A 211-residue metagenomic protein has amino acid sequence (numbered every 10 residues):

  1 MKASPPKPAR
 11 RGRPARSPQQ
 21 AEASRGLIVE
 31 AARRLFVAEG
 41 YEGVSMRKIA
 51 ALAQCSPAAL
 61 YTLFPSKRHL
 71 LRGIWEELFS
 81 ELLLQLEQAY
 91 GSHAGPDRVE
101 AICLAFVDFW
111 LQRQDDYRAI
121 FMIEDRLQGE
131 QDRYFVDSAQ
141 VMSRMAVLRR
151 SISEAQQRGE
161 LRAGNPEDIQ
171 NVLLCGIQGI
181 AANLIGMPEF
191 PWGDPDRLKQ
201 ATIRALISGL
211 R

Functional and structural regions predicted by a protein language model:
M1-A23: N-terminal intrinsically disordered/low-complexity leader segments
Q20-R33, I49, I74-L86, L148: Generic hydrophobic, amphipathic alpha-helix propensity
L27, A31, L35-H69, G73: Helix-turn-helix
I74-A101, D132, S138-V141, S153: Amphipathic alpha-helical linker/stalk segments
E87, Q131-R158, E167-N171, R197: Amphipathic alpha-helical packing segments from all-alpha helical-bundle domains
E87-R118, I169-L173, K199: Hydrophobic alpha-helical connector segments
Y117-R118, M122, Y134, Q157-I203: Hydrophobic/aromatic-rich alpha-helical bundle segments in the mid-to-C-terminal region
